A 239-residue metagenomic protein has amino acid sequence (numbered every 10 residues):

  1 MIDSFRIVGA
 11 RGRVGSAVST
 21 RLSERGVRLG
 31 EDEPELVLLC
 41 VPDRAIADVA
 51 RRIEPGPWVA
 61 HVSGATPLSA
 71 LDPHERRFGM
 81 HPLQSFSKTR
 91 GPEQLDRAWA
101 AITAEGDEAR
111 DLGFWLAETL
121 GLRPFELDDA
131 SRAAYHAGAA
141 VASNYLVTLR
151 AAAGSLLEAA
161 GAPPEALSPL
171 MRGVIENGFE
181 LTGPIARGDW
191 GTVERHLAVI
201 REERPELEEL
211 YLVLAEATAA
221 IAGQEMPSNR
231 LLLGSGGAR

Functional and structural regions predicted by a protein language model:
M1-E33: NAD(P)+-binding Rossmann beta1-loop-alpha1 motif at the extreme N-terminus of oxidoreductases
F5-G9, L39, I102: Hydrophobic Val/Ile/Leu positions in short beta-strands of Rossmann-like dinucleotide-binding domains
S16, T20, E24, R51 (+2 more regions): Short, well-ordered alpha-helices that flank and scaffold nucleotide-derived cofactor binding pockets
T20, E33-P92: Rossmann-like NAD(P)(H) cofactor-binding subdomain of soluble oxidoreductases
A65, H74-F78, L83-Q94, E105-D107 (+2 more regions): Predominantly flavin-linked oxidoreductase catalytic cores and closely associated redox partners
P92-N177: Internal alpha-helical scaffold of NAD(P)-dependent oxidoreductase catalytic cores
E165-R239: NAD(P)-dependent Rossmann-like dehydrogenase/reductase catalytic/cofactor-binding core
